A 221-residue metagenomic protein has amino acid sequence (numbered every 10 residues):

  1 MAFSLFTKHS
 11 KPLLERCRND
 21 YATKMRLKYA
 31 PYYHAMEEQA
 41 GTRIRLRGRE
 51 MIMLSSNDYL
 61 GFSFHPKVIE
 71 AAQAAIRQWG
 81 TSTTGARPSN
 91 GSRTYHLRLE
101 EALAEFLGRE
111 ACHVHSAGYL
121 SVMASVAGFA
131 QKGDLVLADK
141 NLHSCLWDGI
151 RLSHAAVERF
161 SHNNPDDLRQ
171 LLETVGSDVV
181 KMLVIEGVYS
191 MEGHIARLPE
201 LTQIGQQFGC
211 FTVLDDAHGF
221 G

Functional and structural regions predicted by a protein language model:
E15-T81, C210: N-terminal "arm"/small-domain region of PLP-dependent enzymes with the aminotransferase-like
G61-F62, P88-S92, S144, P165-D166 (+2 more regions): Short, small-residue-enriched loops and turns at beta-alpha junctions that line or gate enzyme active sites
E70, A74-A117: Conserved N-terminal alpha-helix of the aminotransferase class I/II PLP-enzyme fold
T83, V136, V157, T212-V213: Hydrophobic beta-strand scaffold residues
S125-S144: Conserved PLP-anchoring active-site segment centered on the Schiff-base-forming lysine
K132, L152-H154, F208: Short, structured coil segments at secondary-structure junctions
E158, H162-L214: Active-site phosphate-binding strand-loop segment of PLP-dependent enzymes
